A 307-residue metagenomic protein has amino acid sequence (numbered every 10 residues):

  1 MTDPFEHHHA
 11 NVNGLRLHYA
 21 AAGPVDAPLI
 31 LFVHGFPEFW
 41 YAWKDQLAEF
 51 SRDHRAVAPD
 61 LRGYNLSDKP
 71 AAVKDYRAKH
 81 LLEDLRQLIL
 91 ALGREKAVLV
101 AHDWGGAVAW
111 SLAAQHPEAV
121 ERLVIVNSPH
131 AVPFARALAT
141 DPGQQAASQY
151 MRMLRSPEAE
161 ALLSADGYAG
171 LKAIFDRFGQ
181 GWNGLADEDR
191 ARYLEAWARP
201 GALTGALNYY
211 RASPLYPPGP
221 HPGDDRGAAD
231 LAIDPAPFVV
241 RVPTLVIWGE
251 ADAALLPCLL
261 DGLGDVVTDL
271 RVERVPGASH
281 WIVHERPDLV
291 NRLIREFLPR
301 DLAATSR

Functional and structural regions predicted by a protein language model:
T2-H8, L15-L17, A22, V57 (+4 more regions): Flexible "cap/lid" subdomain of the alpha/beta-hydrolase fold that forms the substrate-access gate
N13-L15, A27: Short acidic/polar mixed-charge low-complexity motifs
A20-K69, L88: Conserved HGGG/HGGXW glycine-rich cap/lid loop of the alpha/beta-hydrolase fold
V33, I247, V275-A278: Short hydrophobic "strand-cap" motifs at the C-terminus of beta-strands
G35, R77, E285-R286: Active-site helix-initiating loop/hinge in glycosyltransferases
P37, G105, V283: Short active-site segment of divalent metal-dependent hydrolases/proteases that encodes the spacing between
Y41-D45, D68, G205, P257-C258 (+1 more regions): Generic recognition of short, well-ordered alpha-helical segments
D269-R307: Catalytic active-site module of serine/aspartate enzymes centered on a nucleophile-bearing elbow/loop
